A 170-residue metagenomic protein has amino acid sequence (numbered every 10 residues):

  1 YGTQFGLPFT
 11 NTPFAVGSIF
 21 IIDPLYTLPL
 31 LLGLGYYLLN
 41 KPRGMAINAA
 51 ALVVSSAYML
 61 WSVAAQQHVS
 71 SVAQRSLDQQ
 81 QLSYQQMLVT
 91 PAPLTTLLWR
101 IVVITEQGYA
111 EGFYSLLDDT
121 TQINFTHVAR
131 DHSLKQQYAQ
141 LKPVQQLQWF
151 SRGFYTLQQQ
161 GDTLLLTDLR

Functional and structural regions predicted by a protein language model:
Y1-F5, V63-Q66: C-terminal ends of transmembrane alpha-helices and the immediately adjacent extracellular/lumenal or cytosolic loop
G2-R43, T90: Functional transmembrane or membrane-interface alpha-helices that line membrane-embedded catalytic, ligand-binding
I19-I21, L38-A49, L82-Y84, E106-L117: Alpha-helical membrane-embedding segments and immediately adjacent membrane-interface amphipathic helices
L30-L39, V72-Q79, T96-G112: Juxtamembrane/interfacial segments around transmembrane helices
K41-Q67: Internal/C-terminal transmembrane anchor helices
Y58-S83: Hydrophobic alpha-helical transmembrane segments in integral membrane proteins
S83-Q86, T96-R170: Extracytosolic and intramembrane catalytic regions of membrane-associated proteins in envelope/secretory systems
P91-T95: A short beta-turn/loop motif at secondary-structure boundaries
